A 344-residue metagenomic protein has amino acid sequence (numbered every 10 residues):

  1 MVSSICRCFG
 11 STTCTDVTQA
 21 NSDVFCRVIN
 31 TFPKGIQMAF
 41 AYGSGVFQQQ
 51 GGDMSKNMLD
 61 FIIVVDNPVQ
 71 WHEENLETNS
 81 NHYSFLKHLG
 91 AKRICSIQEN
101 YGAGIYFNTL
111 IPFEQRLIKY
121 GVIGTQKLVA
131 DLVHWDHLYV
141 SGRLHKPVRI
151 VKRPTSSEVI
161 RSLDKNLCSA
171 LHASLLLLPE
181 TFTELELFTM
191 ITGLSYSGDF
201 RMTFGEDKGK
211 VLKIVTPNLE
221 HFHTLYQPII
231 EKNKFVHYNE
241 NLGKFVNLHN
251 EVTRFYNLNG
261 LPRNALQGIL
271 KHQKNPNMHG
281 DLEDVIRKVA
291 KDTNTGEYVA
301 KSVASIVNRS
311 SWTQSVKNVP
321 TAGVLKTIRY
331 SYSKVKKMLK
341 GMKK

Functional and structural regions predicted by a protein language model:
M1-Y42: Helical scaffold of the NTase/Pol beta-like nucleotidyltransferase catalytic core
C8-V24, G52-S55, I62-L128: Metal-dependent nucleotidyltransferase catalytic core
I29-L59, V65-P68: Active-site nucleotide-donor binding segment shared across nucleotidyl transfer reactions
L59-D60, T189: Residue-level detector of short, conserved catalytic/binding motifs and their immediate flanks
N67, G124, T183, N259-R263 (+1 more regions): Helix N-terminus capping/helix-initiation residues
F85-P217, H221-Q227: Conserved NTP/Mg2+-binding pocket subregion across the NTase superfamily
V211-L266: Small-residue-rich helix-loop
L248-K344: Charge-dense, extended regions
